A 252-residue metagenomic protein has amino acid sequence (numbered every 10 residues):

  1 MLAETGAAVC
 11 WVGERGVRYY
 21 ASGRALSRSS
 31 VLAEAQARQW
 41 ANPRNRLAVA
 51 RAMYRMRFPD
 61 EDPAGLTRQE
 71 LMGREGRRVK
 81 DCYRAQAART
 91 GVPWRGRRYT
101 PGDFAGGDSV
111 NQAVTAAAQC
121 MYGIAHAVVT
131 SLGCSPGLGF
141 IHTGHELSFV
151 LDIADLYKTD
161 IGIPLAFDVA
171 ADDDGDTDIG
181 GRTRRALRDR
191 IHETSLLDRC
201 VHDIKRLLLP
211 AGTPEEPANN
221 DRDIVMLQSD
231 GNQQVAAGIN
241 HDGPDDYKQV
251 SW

Functional and structural regions predicted by a protein language model:
E4, R18-G23, S27-W252: Active-site helix-to-loop segments that bind/position phosphate- or nucleotide-bearing substrates and donors across
A7-G13: Short hydrophobic alpha-helical runs that function as membrane-insertion/retention elements
